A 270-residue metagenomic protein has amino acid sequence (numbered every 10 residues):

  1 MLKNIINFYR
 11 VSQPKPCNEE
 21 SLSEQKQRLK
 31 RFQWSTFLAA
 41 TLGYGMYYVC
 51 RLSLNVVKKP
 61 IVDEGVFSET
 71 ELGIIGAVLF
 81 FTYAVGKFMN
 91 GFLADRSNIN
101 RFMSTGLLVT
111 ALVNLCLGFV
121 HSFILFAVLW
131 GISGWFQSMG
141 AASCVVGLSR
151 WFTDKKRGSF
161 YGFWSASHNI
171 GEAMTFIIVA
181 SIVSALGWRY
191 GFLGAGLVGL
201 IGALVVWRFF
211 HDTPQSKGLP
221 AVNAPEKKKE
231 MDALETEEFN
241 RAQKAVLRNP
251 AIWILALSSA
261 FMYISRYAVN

Functional and structural regions predicted by a protein language model:
E20-L29, K217-I254: Juxtamembrane intracellular "pre-TM" segments in multi-pass secondary transporters
S35-E69, V269-N270: Extracytoplasmic
L52, F80-F88, E172-A173: Residue-level signature of mid-helix packing/kink "hotspots" within the transmembrane helices of 12-pass Major
L54-N55, N249-N270: Extracytoplasmic gate region of multi-pass secondary transporters
V85-I124: Conserved MFS/SLC helix-loop-helix module at the cytosolic interface between two early adjacent transmembrane helices
S122-W130, I254-L255: Short hydrophobic/alpha-helical segments at membrane-entry points of transmembrane helices in Major Facilitator
L129-I170: Cytoplasmic helix-loop-helix junction between adjacent transmembrane helices in 12-TM secondary transporters
W164-P214: Helix-loop-helix hairpin linking two adjacent transmembrane segments in secondary transporters
